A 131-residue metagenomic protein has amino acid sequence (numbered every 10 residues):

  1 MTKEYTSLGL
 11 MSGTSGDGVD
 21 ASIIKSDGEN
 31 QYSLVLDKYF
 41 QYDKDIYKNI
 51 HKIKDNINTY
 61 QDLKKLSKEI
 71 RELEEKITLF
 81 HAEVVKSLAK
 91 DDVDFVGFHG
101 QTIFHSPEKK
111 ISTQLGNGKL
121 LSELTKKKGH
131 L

Functional and structural regions predicted by a protein language model:
M1-L131: Short acidic/glycine-rich loops and adjacent helix/strand connectors that line catalytic pockets where negatively
